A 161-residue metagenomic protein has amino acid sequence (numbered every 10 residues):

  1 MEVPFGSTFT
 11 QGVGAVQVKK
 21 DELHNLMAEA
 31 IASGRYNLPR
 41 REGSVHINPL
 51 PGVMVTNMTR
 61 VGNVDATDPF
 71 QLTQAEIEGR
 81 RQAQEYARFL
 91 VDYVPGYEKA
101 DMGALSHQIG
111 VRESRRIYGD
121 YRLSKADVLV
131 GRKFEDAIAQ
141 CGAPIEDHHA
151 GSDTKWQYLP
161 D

Functional and structural regions predicted by a protein language model:
M1-D161: Flavin (FAD/FMN)-binding glycine-rich loop and adjacent Rossmann-like elements that form
